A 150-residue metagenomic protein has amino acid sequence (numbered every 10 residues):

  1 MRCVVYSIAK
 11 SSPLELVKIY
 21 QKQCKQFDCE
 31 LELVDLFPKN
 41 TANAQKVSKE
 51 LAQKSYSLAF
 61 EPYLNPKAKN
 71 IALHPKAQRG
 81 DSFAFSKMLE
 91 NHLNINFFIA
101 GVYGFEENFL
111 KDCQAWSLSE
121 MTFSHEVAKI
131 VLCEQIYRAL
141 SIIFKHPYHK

Functional and structural regions predicted by a protein language model:
M1-Q26: N-terminal beta1-alpha1 ligand-phosphate binding loop
R2, L93-G101: Loop/turn-to-beta-strand initiation segments
Y6, E32-V34, W116: General small-molecule cofactor/ligand-binding pocket signal
K10-S12, P38, A77, V102-Y103: Short, glycine/serine-rich, charged loops/turns that create anion-binding and catalytic segments at active sites
V17-K18, S82-F83, K129-I130: Conserved strand-to-helix beginnings and helix N-cap segments that scaffold or border functional pockets
E32, F37-N96: S-adenosyl-L-methionine/SAH cofactor-binding core of RNA-modifying enzymes
G104-N108: Short, glycine/polar-rich helix-capping loops at beta-to-alpha or helix-loop-helix junctions that flank or form
F109-K150: Structured adenosyl-cofactor binding patch, chiefly the S-adenosyl-L-methionine
